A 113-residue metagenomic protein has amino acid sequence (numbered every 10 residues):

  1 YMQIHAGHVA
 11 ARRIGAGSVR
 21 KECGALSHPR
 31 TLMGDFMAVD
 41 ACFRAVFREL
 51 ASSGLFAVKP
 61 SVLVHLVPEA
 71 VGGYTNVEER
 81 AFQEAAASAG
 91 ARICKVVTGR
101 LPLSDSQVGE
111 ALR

Functional and structural regions predicted by a protein language model:
Y1-R113: Nucleotide/phosphate-binding catalytic cleft detector across ATP-hydrolyzing and phosphate-transferring enzymes
